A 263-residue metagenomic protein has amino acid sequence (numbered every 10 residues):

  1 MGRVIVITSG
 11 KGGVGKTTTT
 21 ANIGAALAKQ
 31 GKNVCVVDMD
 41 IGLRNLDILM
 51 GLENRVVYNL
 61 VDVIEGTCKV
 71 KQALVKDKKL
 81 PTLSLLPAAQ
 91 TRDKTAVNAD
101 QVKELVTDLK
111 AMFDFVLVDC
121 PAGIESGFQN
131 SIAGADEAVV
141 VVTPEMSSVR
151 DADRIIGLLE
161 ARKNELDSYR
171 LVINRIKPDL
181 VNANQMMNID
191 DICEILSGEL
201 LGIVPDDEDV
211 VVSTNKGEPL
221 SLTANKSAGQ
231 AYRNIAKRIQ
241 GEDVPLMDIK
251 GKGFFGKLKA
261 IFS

Functional and structural regions predicted by a protein language model:
V4, L85, L200-I203: Conserved beta-strand scaffold positions in the cores of enzyme catalytic domains, especially in NTP/NDP-utilizing
V4-T67, F115: Walker A/P-loop NTP-binding active-site region of P-loop NTPases, recognizing the glycine-rich GxxxxGKT/S
S9, D38, P87-Q90, C120 (+1 more regions): Flexible glycine-/small-residue-rich
A21, G229-A236: Short, amphipathic alpha-helical "lid/cap" segments that border enzyme active or binding sites
M39-A111, T214-N215, S221: P-loop/Walker-type NTP enzyme "switch/lid" segment
Q101-E104, D108-A111, F115, P121-D206 (+1 more regions): Conserved catalytic-core segment of NTP-binding enzymes
E199, E218, N234-S263: P-loop NTP-binding site
K216-Q230: C-terminal boundary of histidine-terminating zinc-finger modules
